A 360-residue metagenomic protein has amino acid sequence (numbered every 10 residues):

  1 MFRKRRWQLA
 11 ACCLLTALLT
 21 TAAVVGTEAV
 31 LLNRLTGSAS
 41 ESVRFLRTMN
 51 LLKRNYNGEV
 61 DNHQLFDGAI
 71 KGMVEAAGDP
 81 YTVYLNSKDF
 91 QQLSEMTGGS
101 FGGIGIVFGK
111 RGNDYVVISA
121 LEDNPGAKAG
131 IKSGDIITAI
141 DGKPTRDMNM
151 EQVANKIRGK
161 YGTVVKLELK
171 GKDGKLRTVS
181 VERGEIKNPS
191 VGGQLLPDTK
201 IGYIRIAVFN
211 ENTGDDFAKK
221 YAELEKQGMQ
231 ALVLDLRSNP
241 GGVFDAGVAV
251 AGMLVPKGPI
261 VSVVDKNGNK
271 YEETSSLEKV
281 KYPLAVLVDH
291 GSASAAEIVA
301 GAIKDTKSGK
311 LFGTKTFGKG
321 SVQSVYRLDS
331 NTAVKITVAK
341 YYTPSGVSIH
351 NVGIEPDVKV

Functional and structural regions predicted by a protein language model:
F2, L32-N33, I118, A127-S133 (+3 more regions): Cleft-lining beta-strand/loop regions that shape enzyme active-site pockets
F2-Y81: Terminal targeting/pro-maturation regions of precursor/exported proteins
N55, G99-A139, K143-D147, E211: PDZ/PDZ-like domain segments forming the peptide/carboxylate-binding groove, activating on the N-terminal beta-strands
Y56-V116, V164-K166, G171-S180, S190-V191: Extended, small/polar residue-biased N-terminal targeting/export presequences and adjacent propeptide/linker tracts
Q323-V360: Conserved P-loop NTPase
